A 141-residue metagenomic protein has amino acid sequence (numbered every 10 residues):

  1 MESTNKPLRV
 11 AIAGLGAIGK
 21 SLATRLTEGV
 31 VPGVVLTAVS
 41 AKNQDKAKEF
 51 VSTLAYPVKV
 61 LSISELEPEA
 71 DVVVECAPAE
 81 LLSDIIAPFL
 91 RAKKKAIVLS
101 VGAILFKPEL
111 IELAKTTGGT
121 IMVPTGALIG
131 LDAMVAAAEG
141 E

Functional and structural regions predicted by a protein language model:
V10-I12, E75: Hydrophobic Val/Ile/Leu positions in short beta-strands of Rossmann-like dinucleotide-binding domains
L15: Glycine-rich Rossmann-fold phosphate-binding loop(s) that bind the pyrophosphate of adenine dinucleotide cofactors
G19-K20, L82: N-terminal Rossmann-fold NAD(P) dinucleotide-binding loop
G29-F50: NAD(P)-binding Rossmann-fold cofactor-contacting core
V58-R91, G102-L105: Beta-loop-alpha module in the N-terminal Rossmann-like domain of NAD(P)-dependent dehydrogenases, especially those
E75, V98-L99, I121-T125: General beta-strand structural signal in soluble alpha/beta enzymes
S100-T120: Rossmann-fold NAD(P)-binding glycine/threonine-rich loop
G119-E141: Conserved anion/nucleotide-ligand pocket segment
